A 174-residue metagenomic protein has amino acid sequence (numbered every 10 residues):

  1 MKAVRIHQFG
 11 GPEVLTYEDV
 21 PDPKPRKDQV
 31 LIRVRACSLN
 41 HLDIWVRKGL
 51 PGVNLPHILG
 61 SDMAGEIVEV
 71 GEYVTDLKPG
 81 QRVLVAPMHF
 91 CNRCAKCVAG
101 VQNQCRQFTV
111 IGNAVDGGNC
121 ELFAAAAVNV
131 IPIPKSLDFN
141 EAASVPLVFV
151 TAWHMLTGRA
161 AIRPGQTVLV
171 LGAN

Functional and structural regions predicted by a protein language model:
M1, Q81, G165-T167: Nucleotide donor/acceptor-binding cores
A3, V34, A152: Terminal peptide-recognition signature
V4-H7, V68, F123: Conserved hydrophobic/aromatic positions in well-ordered beta-strands
P12-Y17, K48-G49, N113, V150-W153: Short gly/ser/thr-rich secondary-structure transition/capping motifs
P21-S38, L50-V98, N129, P134-L137: Glycine-rich beta-strand-centered segment in the early N-terminal region that forms part of a ligand/cofactor-binding
L42-R47: Cytochrome P450 core scaffold surrounding the K-helix E-X-X-R motif and the conserved "meander" helix-loop region
H89-A173: NAD(P)H dinucleotide-binding glycine-rich loop of Rossmann-like/cofactor-binding domains, especially the beta1-alpha1
